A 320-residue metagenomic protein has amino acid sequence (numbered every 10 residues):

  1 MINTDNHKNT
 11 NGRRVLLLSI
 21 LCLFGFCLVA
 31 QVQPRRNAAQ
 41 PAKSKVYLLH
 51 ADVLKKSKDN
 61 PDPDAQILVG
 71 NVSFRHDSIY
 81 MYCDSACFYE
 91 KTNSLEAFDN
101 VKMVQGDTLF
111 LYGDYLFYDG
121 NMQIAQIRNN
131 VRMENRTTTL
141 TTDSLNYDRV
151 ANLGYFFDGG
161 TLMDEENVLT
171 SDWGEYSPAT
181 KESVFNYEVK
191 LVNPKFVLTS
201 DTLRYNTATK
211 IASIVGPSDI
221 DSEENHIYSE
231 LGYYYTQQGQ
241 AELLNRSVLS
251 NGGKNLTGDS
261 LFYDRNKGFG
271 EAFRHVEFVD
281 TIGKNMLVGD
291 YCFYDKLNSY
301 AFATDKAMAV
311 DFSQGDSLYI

Functional and structural regions predicted by a protein language model:
M1-R36: Bacterial Sec-dependent N-terminal signal peptides
Q31-I320: N-terminal amphipathic/hydrophobic interface segments
